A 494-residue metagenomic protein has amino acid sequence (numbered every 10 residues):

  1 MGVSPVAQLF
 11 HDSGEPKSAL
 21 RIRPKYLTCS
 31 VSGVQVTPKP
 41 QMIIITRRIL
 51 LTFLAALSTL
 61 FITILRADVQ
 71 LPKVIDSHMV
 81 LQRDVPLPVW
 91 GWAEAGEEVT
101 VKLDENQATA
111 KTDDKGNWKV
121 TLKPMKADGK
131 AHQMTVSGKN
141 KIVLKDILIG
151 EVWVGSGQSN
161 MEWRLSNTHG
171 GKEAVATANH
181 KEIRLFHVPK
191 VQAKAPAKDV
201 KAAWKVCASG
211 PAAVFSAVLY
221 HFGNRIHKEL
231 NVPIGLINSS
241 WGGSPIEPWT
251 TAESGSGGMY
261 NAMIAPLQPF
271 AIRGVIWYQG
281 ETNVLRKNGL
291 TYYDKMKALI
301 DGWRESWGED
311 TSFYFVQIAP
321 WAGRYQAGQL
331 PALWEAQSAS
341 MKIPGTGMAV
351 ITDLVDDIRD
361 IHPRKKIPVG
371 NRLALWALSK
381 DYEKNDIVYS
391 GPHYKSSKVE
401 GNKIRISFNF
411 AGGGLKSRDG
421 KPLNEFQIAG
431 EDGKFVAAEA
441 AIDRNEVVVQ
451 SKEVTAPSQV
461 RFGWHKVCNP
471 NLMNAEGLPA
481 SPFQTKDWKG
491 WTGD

Functional and structural regions predicted by a protein language model:
G2-L9: Extreme N-terminal basic, low-complexity initiation segments that serve as generic localization/processing leaders
L9, P16-S18, Y26, P40: Cationic, low-complexity basic patches in intrinsically disordered or flexible, solvent-exposed regions
R21-R23, R47-R48, R66: Basic polycationic patches enriched in arginine
L51-F61: Bacterial N-terminal signal peptides
A67-D494: Cell-envelope and extracellular/periplasmic
